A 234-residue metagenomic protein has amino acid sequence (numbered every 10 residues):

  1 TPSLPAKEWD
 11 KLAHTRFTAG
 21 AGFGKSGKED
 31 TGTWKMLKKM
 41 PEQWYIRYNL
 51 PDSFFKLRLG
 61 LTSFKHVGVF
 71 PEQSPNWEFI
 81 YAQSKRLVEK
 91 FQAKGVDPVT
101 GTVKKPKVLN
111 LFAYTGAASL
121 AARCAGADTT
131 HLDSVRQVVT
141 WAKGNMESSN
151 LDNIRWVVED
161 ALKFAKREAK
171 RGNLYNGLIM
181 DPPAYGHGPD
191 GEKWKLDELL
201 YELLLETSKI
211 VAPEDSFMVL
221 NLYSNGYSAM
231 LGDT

Functional and structural regions predicted by a protein language model:
T1-V69, E78: Non-catalytic substrate-recognition/targeting regions of SAM-dependent transferases
P2, G191-T234: C-terminal substrate-binding/active-site "lid" region of AdoMet-derived donor-dependent transferases
P71-G95: Conserved alpha-helix/loop element of class I SAM-dependent methyltransferases that forms part of the SAM/SAH-binding
K104-F112: Conserved class I S-adenosyl-L-methionine
T115-A127: Conserved SAM-binding loop of SAM-dependent methyltransferases across substrates and taxa, primarily the Class I
D128-D133: Conserved SAM-binding motif I beta-strand of class I
R136-V138, V158-L162, Y175-E206: Mobile active-site "lid"/loop adjacent to the S-adenosyl-L-methionine
Q137-G177: S-adenosyl-L-methionine
